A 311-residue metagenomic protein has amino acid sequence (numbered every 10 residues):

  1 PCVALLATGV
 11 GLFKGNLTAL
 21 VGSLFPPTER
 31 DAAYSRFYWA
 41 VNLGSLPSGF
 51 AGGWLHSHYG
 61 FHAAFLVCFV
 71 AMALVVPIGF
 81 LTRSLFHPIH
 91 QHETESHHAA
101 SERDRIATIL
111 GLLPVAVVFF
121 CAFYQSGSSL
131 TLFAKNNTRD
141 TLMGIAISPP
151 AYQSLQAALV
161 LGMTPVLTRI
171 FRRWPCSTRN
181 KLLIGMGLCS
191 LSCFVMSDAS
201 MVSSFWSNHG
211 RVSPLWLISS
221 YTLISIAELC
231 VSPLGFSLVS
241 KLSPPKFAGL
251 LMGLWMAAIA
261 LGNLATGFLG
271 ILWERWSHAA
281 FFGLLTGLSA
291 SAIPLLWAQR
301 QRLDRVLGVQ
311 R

Functional and structural regions predicted by a protein language model:
P1, G187-H209: C-terminal ends and interior cores of transmembrane alpha-helices in multi-pass membrane transporters/permeases
P1-F13, F205-C230: Hydrophobic core of transmembrane alpha-helices in multi-pass small-molecule transporters, especially MFS/SLC-type
L12-P26, L229-S243: Intracellular juxtamembrane helix-capping segments at the cytosolic ends of symmetry-related transmembrane helices
P27-D31, P47, G52-I145, L167-P175 (+1 more regions): Intracellular loop-helix junctions on the cytosolic face of multi-pass helical membrane proteins
P27-F37, A146, P214, F236 (+1 more regions): Loop-to-transmembrane helix entry/capping segments in MFS-fold secondary transporters and related SLC/MFSD carriers
D31-S57, F69-V75, Q153-A157, M252-T266: Glycine-rich segments within core transmembrane alpha-helices of 12-TM secondary carriers
W54-V70, S177-N180, R211-V212, I271-A290: A membrane-interface helix-boundary motif in multi-pass transporters
I145-W174, G185-C193: Transmembrane alpha-helices of Major Facilitator/SLC transporters
